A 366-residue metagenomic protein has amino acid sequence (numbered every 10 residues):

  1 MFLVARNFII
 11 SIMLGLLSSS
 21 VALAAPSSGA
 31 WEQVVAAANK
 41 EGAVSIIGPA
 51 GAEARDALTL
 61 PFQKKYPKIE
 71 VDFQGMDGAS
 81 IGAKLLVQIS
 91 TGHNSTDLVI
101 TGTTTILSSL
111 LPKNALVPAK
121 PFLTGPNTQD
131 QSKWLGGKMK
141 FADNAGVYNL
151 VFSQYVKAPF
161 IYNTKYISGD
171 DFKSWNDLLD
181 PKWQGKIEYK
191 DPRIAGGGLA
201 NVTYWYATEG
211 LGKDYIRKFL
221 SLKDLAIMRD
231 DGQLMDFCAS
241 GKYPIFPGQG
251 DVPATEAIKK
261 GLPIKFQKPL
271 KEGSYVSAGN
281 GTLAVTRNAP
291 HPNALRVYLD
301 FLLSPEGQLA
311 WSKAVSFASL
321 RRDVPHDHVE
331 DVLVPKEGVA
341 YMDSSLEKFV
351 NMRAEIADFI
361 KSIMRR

Functional and structural regions predicted by a protein language model:
N7-S20: Bacterial N-terminal signal peptides
A25-W31, N39-A57, G281: Extracytoplasmic "Venus flytrap"
S27-A30, K336-R366: Conserved C-terminal helix/tail region of periplasmic/extracytoplasmic solute-binding proteins
S45-L60, D72-L86, N94-M235, A239-S240: Extracytoplasmic ligand-binding site segments that recognize negatively charged/polar headgroups
T105-S109, I245-K265: A ligand-binding cleft/hinge motif common to bilobed small-molecule-binding domains
P159-Y166, T203-A207, A278-H291, A310-W311: A bilobed periplasmic-binding-protein/Venus flytrap-type ligand-binding module shared by bacterial periplasmic
I216-S221, L225-M228, G261-R287: Periplasmic-binding protein-like
G281-S344: Mature extracytoplasmic/periplasmic domains
